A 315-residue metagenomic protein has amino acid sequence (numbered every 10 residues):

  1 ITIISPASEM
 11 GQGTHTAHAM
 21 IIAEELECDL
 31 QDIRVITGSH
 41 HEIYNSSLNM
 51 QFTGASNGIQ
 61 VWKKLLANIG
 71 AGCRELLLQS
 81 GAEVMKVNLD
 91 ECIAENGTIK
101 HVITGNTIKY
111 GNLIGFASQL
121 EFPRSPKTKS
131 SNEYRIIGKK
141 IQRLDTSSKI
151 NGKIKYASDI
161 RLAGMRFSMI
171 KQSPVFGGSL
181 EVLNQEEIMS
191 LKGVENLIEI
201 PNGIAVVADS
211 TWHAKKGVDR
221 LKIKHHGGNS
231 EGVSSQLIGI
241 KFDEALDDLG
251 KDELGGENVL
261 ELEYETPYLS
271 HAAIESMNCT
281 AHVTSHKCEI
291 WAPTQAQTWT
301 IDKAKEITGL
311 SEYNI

Functional and structural regions predicted by a protein language model:
I1-N314: Structural alpha/beta core scaffold segments of enzyme domains
